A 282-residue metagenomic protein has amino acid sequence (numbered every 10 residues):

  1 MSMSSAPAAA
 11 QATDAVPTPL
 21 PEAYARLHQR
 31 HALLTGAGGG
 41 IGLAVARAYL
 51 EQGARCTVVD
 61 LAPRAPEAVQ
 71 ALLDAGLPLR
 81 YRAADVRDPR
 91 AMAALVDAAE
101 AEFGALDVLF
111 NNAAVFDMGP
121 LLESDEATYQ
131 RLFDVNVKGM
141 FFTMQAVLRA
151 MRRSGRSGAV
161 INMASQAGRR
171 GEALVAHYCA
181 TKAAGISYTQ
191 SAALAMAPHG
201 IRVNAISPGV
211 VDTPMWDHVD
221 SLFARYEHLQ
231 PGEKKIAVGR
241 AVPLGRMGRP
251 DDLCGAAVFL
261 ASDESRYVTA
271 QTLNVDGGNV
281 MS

Functional and structural regions predicted by a protein language model:
S2-A23, R170, V258, T269-S282: Short C-terminal tail/terminal secondary-structure segment of NAD(P)H-dependent dehydrogenase/reductase domains
G38-G39: Conserved glycine-rich cofactor-binding loop
P120-L121, T128-F133, V238: Substrate-binding pocket helix/loop in short-chain dehydrogenase/reductase
M144, T181, T189: Active-site helix of classical SDR
R149, L194-A195, R266: Alpha-helical segment proximal to the catalytic Tyr-Lys
S165: Residue(s) in the substrate-gating loop at a strand-loop-helix junction that position the organic substrate next
A197, R202, V268-A270: Short, small/polar-rich loop/turn modules that mediate ligand/substrate recognition or access, typified
